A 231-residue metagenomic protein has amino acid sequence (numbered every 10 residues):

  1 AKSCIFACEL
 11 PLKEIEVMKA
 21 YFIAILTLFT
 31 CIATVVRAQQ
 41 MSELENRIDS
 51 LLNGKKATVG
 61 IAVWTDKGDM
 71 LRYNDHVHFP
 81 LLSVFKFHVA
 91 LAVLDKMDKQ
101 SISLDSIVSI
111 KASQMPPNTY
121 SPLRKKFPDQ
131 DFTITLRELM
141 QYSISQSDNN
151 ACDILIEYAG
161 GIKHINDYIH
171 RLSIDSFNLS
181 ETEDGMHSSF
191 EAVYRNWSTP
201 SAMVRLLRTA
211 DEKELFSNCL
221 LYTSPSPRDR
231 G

Functional and structural regions predicted by a protein language model:
C4-C8, K13-M41: Bacterial Sec-dependent N-terminal signal peptides
Q39-P80: Beta-lactamase-like hydrolase cores
T58, F132, D153-E212: Mid-domain, small-residue-enriched loop/turn segments at the edges of structured enzyme/sensor domains
G60-W64, H88, S109, I154: Soluble periplasmic/extracytoplasmic beta-strand elements of cell-envelope proteins
P80-V108: Active-site SXXK
L104-S121, A159-G160: Acidic helix-start/capping segments at beta-turn-to-alpha-helix junctions
M115-D153: Conserved catalytic neighborhood of penicillin-recognizing serine enzymes
Y222-G231: Single conserved hydrophobic/aromatic residue that forms the stacking wall/gate of nucleotide- or nucleobase-binding
